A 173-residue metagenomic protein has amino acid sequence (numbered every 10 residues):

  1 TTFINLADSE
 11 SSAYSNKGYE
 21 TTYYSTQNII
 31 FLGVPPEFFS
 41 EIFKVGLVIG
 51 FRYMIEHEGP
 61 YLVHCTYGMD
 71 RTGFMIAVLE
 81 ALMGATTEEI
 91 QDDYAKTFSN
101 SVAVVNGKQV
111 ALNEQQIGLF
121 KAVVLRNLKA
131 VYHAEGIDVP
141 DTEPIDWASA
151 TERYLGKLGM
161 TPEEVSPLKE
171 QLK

Functional and structural regions predicted by a protein language model:
T1-Y61, F74-K173: Cys-dependent protein tyrosine phosphatase-like superfamily
L62-T66: Active-site cradle of extracellular carbohydrate-active enzymes
Y67, R71-T72: Ser/Thr-glycine-rich phosphate-binding loops at phosphate-binding pockets of nucleotides, nucleotide cofactors
